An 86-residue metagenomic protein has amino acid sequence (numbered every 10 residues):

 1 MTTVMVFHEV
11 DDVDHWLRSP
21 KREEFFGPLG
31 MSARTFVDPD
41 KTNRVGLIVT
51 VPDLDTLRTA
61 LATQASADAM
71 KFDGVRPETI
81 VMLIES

Functional and structural regions predicted by a protein language model:
M1-S86: Short S/T/G/P-rich N-terminal loop/turn motif that feeds into the first structured element of a domain
